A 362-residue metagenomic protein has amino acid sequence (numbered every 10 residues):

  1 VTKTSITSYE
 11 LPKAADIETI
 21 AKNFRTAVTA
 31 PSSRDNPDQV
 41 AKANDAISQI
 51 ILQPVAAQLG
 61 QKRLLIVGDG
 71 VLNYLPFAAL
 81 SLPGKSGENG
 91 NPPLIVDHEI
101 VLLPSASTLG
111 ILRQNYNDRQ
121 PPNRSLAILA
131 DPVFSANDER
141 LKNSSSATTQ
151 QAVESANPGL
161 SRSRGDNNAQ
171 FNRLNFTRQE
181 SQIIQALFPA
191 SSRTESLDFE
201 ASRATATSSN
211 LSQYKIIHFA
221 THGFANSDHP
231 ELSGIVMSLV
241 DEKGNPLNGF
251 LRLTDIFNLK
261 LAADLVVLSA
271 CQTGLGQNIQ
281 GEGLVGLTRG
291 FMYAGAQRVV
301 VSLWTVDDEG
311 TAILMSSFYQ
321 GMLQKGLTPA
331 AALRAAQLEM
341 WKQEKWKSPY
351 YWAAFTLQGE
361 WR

Functional and structural regions predicted by a protein language model:
V1-R362: Catalytic cores of enzymes
